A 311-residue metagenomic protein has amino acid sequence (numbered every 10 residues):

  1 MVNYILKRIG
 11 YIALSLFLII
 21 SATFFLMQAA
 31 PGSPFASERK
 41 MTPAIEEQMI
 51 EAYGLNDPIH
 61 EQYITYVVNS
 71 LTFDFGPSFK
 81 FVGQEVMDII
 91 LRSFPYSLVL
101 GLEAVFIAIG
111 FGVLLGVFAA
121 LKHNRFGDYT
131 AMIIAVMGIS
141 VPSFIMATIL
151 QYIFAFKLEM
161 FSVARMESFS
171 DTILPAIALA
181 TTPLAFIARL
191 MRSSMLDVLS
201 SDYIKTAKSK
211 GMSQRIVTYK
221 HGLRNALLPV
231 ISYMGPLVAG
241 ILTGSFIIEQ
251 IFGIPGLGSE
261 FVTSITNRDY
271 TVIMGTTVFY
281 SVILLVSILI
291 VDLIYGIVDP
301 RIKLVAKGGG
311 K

Functional and structural regions predicted by a protein language model:
M1-Y4, R8, P58, Q62 (+11 more regions): Amphipathic alpha-helical recognition patches that constitute DNA-binding helices
V2-N3, I90-G127, S143, E167-K311: Alpha-helical transmembrane segments of integral membrane proteins, especially multi-pass inner/plasma-membrane
L6-L16: N-terminal signal-anchor/signal peptide hydrophobic helix marking the start of the first transmembrane segment
L16, I20, F24-A29, F144 (+5 more regions): Membrane-embedded alpha-helical segments of multi-pass transporters/permeases
L16-I64, K80, F154-L174: Hydrophobic alpha-helical transmembrane segments of membrane transport/permease proteins and related membrane-embedded
T23-A29, Y66-V68, I133-F161, A180: Membrane-water interface segments at the C-terminal ends of transmembrane alpha-helices in multi-pass inner-membrane
L26-A30, E38, T42, L71 (+8 more regions): Hydrophobic aliphatic residues
N56-V113: An internal, D/E-rich "acidic patch" concept
